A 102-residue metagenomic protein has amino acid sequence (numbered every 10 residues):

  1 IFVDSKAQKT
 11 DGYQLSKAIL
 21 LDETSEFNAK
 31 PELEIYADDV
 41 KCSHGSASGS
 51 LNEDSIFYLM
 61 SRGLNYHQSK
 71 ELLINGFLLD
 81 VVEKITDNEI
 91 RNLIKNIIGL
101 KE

Functional and structural regions predicted by a protein language model:
I1-E102: Active-site gating/interface segments in enzymes
